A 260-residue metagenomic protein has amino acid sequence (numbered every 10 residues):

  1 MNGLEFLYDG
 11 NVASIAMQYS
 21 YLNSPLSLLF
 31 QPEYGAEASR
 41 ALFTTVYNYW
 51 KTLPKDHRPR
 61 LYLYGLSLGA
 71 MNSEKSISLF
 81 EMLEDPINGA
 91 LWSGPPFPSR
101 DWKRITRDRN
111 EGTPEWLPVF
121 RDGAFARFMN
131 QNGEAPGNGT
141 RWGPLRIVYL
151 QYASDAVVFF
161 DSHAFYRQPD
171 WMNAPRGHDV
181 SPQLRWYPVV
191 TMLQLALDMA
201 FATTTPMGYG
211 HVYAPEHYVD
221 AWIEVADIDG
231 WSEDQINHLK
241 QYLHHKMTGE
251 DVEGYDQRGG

Functional and structural regions predicted by a protein language model:
M1-P59, S78-G260: C-terminal His-loop and adjacent cap/lid subdomain of alpha/beta-hydrolase
L63-A70: Gly/Ala-rich beta-loop-alpha elbow adjacent to hydrolase catalytic centers
